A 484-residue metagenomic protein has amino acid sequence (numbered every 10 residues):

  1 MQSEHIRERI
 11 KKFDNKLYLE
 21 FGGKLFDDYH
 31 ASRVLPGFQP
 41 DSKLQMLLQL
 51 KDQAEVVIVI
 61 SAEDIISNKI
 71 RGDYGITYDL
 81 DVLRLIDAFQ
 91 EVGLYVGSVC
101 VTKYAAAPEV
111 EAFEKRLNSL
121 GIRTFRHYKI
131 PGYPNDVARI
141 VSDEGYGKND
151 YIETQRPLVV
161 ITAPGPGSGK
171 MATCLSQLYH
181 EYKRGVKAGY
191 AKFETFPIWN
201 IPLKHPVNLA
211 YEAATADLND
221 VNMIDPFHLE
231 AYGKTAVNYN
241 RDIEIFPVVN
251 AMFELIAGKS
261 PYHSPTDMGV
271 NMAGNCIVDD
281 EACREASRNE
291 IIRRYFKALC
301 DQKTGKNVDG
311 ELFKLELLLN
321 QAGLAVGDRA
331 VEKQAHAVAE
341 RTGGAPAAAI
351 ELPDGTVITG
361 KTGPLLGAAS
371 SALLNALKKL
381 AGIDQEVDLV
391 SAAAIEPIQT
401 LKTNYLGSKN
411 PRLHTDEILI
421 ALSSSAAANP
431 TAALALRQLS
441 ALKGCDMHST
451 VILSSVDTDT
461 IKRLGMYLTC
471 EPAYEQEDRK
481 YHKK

Functional and structural regions predicted by a protein language model:
M1-I161, Q177-V338, T342-A345, L352-D354 (+2 more regions): Flexible phosphate-sensing "switch/lid" loops adjacent to ATP/NTP-binding sites across phosphate-transfer
G165-P166: The conserved Walker
T173: Hydrophobic positions on the alpha1 helix immediately C-terminal to the Walker A/P-loop
K361-T362: Short clusters of small/polar residues that mark proteolytic maturation junctions
L365-A381: A short, polar/charged loop-to-alpha-helix boundary motif
K379-P411: Short HxH-centered metal-ligating active-site micro-motif
